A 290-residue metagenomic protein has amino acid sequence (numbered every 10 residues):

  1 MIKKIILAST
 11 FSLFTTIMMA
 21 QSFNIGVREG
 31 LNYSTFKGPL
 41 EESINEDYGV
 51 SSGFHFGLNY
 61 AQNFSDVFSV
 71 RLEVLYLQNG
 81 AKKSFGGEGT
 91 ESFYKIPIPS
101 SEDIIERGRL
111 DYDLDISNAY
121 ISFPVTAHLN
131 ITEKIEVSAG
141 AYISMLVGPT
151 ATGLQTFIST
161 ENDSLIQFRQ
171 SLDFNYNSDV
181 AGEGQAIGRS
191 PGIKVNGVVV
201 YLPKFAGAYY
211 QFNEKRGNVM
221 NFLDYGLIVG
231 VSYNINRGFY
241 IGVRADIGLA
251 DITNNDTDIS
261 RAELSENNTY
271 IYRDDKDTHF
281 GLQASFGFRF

Functional and structural regions predicted by a protein language model:
K4-T16: Sec-dependent N-terminal signal peptides
A20, N63-S65, T132, N236: Outer-membrane beta-barrel channels and translocator barrels
S22-R71, L77: Start-of-domain marker
N24, K276-F290: Outer-membrane beta-barrel "beta-signal"
V27-E29, L72-V74, V125, A139 (+3 more regions): Membrane-embedded beta-strand positions of outer-membrane beta-barrel proteins
T35-S51, N79-N118, L146-D224, D251-G281: Extracellular/periplasm-exposed beta-strand and loop segments of Gram-negative cell-envelope proteins, dominated by
G53-G57, S69, S122-P124, I228 (+1 more regions): Membrane-embedded beta-strand positions in outer-membrane beta-barrel channels/transporters
Q62, A127-L129, A141, M145 (+3 more regions): Residue-level signature of outer-membrane beta-barrel architecture
